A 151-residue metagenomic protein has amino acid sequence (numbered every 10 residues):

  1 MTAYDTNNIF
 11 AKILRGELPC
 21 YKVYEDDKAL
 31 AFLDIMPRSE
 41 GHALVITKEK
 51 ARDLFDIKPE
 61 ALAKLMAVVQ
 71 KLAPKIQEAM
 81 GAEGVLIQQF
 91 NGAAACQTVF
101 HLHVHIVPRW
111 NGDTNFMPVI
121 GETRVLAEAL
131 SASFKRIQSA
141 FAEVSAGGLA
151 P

Functional and structural regions predicted by a protein language model:
M1-P151: HIT superfamily nucleotide-processing domains
